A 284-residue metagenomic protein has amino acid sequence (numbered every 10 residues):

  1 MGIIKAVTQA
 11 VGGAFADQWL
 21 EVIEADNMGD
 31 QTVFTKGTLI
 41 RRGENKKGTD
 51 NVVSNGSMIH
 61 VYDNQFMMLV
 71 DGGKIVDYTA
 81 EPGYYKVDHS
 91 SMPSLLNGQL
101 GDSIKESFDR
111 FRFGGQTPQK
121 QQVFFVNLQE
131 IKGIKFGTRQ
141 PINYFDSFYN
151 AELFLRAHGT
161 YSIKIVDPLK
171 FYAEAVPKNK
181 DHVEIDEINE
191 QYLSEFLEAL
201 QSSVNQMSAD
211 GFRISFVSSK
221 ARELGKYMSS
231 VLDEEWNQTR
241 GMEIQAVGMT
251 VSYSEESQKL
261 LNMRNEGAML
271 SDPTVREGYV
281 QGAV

Functional and structural regions predicted by a protein language model:
M1-Y253, Y279: N-terminal hydrophobic membrane-entry segments
S254-V284: Assembly-interface segments of oligomeric complexes
